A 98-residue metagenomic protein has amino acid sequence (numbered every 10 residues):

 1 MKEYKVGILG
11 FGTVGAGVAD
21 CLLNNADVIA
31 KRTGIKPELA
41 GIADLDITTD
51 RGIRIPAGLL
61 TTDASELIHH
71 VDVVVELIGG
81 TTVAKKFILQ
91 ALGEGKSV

Functional and structural regions predicted by a protein language model:
K2-Y4: Nucleotide donor/acceptor-binding cores
V6-I8: Hydrophobic Val/Ile/Leu positions in short beta-strands of Rossmann-like dinucleotide-binding domains
F11: Glycine-rich Rossmann-fold phosphate-binding loop(s) that bind the pyrophosphate of adenine dinucleotide cofactors
G15-A16: N-terminal Rossmann-fold NAD(P) dinucleotide-binding loop
N24-I53: NAD(P)-binding Rossmann-fold cofactor-contacting core
A40, G58, D72: Conserved acidic residues
P56-A64: Glycine-rich, highly charged phosphate/nucleotide-binding loops
D63-V73, L77-V98: Rossmann-fold NAD(P) dinucleotide-binding segment
